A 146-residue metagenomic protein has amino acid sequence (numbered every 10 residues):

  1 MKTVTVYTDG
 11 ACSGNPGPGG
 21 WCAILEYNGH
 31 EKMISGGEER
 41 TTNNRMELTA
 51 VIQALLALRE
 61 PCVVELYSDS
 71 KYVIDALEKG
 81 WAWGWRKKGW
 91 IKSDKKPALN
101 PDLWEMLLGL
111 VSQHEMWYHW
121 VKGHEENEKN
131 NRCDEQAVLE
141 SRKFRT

Functional and structural regions predicted by a protein language model:
M1-R45, T49, A54-C62, D134-E135 (+1 more regions): RNase H-like nuclease fold core
A11-P18, I52-Q136, S141-K143: RNase H catalytic domain
